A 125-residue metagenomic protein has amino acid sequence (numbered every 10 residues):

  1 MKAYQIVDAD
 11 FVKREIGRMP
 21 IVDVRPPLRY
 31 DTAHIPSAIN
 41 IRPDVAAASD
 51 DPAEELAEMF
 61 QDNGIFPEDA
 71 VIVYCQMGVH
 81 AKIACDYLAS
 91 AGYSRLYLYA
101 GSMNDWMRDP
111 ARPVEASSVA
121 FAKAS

Functional and structural regions predicted by a protein language model:
M1-P20, V24-A70, M77-S125: Rhodanese-like catalytic fold shared by cysteine-dependent sulfurtransferases and DSP/PTP-type phosphatases
